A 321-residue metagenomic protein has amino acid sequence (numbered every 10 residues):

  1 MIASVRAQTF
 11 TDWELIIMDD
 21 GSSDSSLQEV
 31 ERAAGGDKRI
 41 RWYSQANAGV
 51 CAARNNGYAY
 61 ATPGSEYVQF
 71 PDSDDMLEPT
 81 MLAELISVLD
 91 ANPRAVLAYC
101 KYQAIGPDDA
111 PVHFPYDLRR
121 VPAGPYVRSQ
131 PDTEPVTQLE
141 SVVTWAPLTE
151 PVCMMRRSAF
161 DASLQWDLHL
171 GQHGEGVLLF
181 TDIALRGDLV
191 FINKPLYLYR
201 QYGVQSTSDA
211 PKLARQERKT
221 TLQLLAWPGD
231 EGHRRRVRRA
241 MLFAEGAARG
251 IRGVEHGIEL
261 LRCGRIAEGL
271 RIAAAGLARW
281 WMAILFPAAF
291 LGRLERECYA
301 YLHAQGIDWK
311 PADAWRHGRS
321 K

Functional and structural regions predicted by a protein language model:
M1-A7: Short, well-formed alpha-helical segments that are part of the catalytic scaffolds of diverse glycosyltransferases
T11, D19-Q28, A48, D72: A conserved acidic beta->alpha catalytic loop
K38, V50, Y58, L82-S163: Flexible acidic/His/Gly-enriched loops in nucleotide-sugar-dependent glycosyltransferase catalytic domains
Q45-P63: Glycine-rich, basic loop-to-helix element that forms the pyrophosphate-binding segment of sugar-nucleotide handling
S65-M76: Short beta-strand-to-loop acidic/aromatic patch adjacent to the donor-nucleotide binding site
P122, P195-G203, S208-R235, I258-A278: Catalytic core of nucleotide-sugar-dependent glycosyltransferases
A123-R218: Conserved nucleotide-sugar donor-binding catalytic segment
G253-K321: Membrane-interface aromatic/basic loop that binds lipid-linked glycans or pyrophosphate carriers, typified by
